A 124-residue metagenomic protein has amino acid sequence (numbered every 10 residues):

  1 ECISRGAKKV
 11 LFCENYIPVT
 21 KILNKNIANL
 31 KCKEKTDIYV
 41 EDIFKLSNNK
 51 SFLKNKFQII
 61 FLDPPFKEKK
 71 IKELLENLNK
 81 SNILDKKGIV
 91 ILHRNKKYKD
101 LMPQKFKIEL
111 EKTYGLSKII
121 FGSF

Functional and structural regions predicted by a protein language model:
E1-F124: Class I S-adenosyl-L-methionine-dependent methyltransferase catalytic core
